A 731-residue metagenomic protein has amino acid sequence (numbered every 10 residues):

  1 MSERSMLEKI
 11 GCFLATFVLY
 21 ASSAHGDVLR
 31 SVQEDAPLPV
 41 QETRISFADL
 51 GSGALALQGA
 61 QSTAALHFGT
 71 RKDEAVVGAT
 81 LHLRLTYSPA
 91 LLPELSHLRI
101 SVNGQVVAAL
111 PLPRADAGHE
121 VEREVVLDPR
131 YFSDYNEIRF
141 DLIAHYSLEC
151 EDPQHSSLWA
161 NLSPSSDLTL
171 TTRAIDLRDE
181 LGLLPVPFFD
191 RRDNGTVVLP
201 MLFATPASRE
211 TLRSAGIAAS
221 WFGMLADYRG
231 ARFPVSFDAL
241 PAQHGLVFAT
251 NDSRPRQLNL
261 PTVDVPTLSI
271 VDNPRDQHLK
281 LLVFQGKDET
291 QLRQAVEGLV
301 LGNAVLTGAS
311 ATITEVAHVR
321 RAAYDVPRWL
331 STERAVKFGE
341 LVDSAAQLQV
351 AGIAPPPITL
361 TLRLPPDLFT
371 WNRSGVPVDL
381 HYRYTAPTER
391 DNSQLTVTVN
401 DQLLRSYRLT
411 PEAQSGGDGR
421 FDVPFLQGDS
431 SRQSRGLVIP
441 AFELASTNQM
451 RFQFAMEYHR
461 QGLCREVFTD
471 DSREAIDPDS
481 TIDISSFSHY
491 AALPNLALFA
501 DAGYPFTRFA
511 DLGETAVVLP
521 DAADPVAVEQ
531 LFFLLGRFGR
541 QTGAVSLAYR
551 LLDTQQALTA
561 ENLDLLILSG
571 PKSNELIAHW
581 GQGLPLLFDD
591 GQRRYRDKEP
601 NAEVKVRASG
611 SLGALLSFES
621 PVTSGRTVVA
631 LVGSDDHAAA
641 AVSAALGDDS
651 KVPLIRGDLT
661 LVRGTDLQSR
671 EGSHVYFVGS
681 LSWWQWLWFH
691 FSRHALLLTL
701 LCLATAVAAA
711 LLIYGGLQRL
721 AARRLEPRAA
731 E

Functional and structural regions predicted by a protein language model:
M1-E8: N-terminal secretory signal peptides that target proteins for export/translocation
G11-A21: Bacterial N-terminal signal peptides
S22-G26: Sec/Tat signal peptide C-region and signal peptidase I cleavage site
D27-E731: Solvent-exposed alpha-helical segments and adjacent loops that form catalytic or protein-interaction surfaces
